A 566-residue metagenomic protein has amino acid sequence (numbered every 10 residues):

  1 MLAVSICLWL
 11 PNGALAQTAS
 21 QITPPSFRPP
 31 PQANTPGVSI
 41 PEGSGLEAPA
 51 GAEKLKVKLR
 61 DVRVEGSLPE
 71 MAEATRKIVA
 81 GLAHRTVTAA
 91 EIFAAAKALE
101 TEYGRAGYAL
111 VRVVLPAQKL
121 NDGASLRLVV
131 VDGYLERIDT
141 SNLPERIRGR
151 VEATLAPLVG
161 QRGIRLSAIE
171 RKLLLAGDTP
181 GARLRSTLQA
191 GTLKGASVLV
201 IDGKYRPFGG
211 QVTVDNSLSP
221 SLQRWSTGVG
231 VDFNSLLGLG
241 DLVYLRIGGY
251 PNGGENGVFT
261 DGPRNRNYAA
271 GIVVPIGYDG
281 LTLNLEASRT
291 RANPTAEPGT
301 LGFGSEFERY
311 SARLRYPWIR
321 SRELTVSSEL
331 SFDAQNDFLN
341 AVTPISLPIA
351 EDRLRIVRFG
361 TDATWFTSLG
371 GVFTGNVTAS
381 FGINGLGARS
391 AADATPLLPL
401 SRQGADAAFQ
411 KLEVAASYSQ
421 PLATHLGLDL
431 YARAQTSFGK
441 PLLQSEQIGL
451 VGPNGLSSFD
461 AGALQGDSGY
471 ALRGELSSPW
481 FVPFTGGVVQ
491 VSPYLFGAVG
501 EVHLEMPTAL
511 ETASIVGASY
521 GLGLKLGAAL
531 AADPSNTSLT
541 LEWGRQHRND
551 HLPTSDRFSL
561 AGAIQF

Functional and structural regions predicted by a protein language model:
M1-P11: Bacterial N-terminal signal peptides
Q17-L218, R224, G230, I247-R266 (+2 more regions): Periplasmic polypeptide-binding modules associated with outer-membrane biogenesis and secretion
S67, S217-S221, G248-N256, T290-P298 (+7 more regions): Sequence/structural signature of outer-membrane beta-barrel proteins
E145-G149, R165-S368, S555-S559, A563-Q565: Gram-negative/organellar outer-membrane beta-barrel architecture
L188, V212-N216, V229, V243-G249 (+8 more regions): Transmembrane beta-barrel strands of outer-membrane/channel proteins
L236-L242, G277-L283, I319-V326, F366-T374 (+4 more regions): Short loop/turn motifs that connect adjacent beta-strands in outer-membrane beta-barrel proteins
E255-N267, P294-G302, F338-L347, L386-P396 (+4 more regions): Outer-membrane beta-barrel translocator domains and adjoining extracellular loop/strand segments of Gram-negative
T395-F566: C-terminal transmembrane beta-barrel domains of outer membrane proteins
